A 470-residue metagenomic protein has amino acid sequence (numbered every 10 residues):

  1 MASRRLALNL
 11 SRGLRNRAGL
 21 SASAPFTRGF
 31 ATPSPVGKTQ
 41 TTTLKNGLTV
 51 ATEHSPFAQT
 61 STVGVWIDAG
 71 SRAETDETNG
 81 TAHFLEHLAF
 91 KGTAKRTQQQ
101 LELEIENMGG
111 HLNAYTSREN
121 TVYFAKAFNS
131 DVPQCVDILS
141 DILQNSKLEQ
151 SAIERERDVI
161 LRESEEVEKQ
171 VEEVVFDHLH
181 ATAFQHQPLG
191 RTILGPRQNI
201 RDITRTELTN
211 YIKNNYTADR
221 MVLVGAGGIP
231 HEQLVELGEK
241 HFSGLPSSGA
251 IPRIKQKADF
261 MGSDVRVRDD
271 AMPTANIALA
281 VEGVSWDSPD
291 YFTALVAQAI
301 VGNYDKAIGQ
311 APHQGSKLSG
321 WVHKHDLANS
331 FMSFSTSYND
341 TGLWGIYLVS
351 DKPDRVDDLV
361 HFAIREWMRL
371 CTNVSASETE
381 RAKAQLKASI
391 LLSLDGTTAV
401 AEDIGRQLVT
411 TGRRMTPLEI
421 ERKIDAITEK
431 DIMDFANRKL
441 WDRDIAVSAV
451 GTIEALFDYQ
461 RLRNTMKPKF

Functional and structural regions predicted by a protein language model:
A2-P25, V222-V224, Q385-F470: C-terminal regions of mature proteins
A2-R28, I67, L88, T93-A94 (+8 more regions): Acidic/histidine-enriched segments that form metal/cofactor-coordinating and catalytic pocket/exosite environments
R4-L20, P25-T60: N- or domain-start disorder-to-order transition segments that initiate the globular core
F26, T32, Q40, Q185 (+6 more regions): An aromatic/glycine/proline-enriched structural segment found at the starts of mature extracellular/organellar domains
G47, V65, H83, Y123 (+11 more regions): Divalent metal-coordination and catalytic microenvironments
F57-K126, G302-Y304, I308-A328: M16/MPP (pitrilysin/insulinase) zinc-metallopeptidase core fold and M16-derived inactive scaffolds
V171, G249-K255, A311, N329-S330 (+2 more regions): Flexible, glycine/charged-enriched surface loops at secondary-structure junctions
A278-S285, V301-D354, N373-V374: A structural supersecondary motif
